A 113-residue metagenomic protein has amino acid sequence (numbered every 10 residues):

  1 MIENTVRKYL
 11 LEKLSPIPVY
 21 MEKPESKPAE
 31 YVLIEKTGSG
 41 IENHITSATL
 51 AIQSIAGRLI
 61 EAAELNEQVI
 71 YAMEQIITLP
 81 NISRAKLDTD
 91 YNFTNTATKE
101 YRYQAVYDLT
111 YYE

Functional and structural regions predicted by a protein language model:
M1-E12, S26, S39-S47, L87-E113: Short, charged interaction patches at domain edges and termini
M1-E42, I60, E64-Y71, I76 (+1 more regions): Small/polar-rich, solvent-exposed N-terminal microdomains that initiate assembly or binding
M21, N81-N92: Short, conserved loop-to-beta-strand elements that form functional interface hotspots
Y31-V32, L50, A85, A105: A broad, low-specificity signal marking well-ordered, structured residues that form hydrophobic/aromatic
V32, A56, Y91-N92: Charge-rich, low-complexity amphipathic helices in intrinsically disordered tails/linkers adjacent to domains
I34, I52-S54, Y107-L109: Preference for bulky hydrophobic residues occupying beta-strand positions in well-ordered beta-sheet regions
H44-G57: Short glycine-rich, basic-tinged beta-strand/loop micro-motifs
G57-I60, Y112: Residues in soluble alpha-helical coiled-coils and helical-bundle/repeat scaffolds
